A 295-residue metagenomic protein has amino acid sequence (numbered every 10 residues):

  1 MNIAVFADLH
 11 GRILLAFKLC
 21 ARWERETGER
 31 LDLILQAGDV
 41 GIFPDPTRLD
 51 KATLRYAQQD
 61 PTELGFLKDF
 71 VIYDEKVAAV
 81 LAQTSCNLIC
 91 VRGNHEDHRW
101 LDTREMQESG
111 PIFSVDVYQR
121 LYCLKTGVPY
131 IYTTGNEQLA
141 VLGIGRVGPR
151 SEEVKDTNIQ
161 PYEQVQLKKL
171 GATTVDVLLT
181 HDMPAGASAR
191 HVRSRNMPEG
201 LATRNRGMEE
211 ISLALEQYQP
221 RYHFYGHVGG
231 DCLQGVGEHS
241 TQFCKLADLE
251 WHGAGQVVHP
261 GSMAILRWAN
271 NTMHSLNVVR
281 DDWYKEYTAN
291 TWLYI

Functional and structural regions predicted by a protein language model:
M1-A4, G127-G143, D176-V177, V236-Q242 (+1 more regions): Beta-strand-turn-beta hairpins that frame and shape the catalytic cleft of phosphate-ester-processing enzymes
V5-H10, G38-G41, N94-E96, G127-V128 (+4 more regions): Active-site metal-binding loops of divalent metal-dependent hydrolases
F6, I13-Y132: Core catalytic region of metal-dependent phosphoesterases/phosphodiesterases, especially metallo-beta-lactamase-like
G41, T53-V71, T174-Q219: Active-site-proximal segments of metal-dependent phosphoesterases and phosphodiesterases across multiple
V77-S85, V115-D116, G171, A214-Q219 (+1 more regions): Short, conserved loop/helix-junction motifs that constitute active-site signature segments in enzyme catalytic cores
N87-C90, M106, G110, S188-A269: Conserved beta-sheet core of the metallophosphoesterase superfamily
G135-V175, L201-E209: Binuclear metal-dependent hydrolase catalytic cores centered on His/Asp/Glu-rich metal-binding motifs
R267-I295: A short C-terminal boundary segment appended to hydrolase-like catalytic domains
